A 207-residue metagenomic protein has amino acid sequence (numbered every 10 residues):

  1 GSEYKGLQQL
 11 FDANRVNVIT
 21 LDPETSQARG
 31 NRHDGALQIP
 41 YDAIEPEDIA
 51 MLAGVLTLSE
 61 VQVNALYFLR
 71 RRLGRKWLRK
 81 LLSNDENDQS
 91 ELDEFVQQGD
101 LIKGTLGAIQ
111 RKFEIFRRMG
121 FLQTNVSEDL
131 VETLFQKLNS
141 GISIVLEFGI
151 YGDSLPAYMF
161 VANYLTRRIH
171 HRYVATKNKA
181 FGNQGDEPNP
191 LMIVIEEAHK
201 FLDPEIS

Functional and structural regions predicted by a protein language model:
G1-S207: P-loop NTPase motor domains
